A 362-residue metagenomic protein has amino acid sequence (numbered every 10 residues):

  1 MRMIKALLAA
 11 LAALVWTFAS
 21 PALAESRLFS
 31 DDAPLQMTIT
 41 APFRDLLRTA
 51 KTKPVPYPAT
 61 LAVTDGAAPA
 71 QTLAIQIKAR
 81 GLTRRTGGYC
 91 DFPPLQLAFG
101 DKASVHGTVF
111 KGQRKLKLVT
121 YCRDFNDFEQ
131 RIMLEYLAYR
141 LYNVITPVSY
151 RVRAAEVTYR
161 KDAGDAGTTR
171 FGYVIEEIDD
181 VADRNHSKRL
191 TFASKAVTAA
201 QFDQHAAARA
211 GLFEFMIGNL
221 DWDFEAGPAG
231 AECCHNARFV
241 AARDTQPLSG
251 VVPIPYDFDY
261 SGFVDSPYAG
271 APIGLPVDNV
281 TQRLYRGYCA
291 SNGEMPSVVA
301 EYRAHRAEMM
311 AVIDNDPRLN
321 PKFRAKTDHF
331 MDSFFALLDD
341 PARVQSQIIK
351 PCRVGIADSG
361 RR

Functional and structural regions predicted by a protein language model:
M1-A6: Positively charged n-region of N-terminal signal peptides that target proteins for export
L8-F18: Bacterial N-terminal signal peptides
L23-R362: Phosphate/dinucleotide-binding and metal-coordinating scaffold of catalytic cores in nucleotide-dependent enzymes
